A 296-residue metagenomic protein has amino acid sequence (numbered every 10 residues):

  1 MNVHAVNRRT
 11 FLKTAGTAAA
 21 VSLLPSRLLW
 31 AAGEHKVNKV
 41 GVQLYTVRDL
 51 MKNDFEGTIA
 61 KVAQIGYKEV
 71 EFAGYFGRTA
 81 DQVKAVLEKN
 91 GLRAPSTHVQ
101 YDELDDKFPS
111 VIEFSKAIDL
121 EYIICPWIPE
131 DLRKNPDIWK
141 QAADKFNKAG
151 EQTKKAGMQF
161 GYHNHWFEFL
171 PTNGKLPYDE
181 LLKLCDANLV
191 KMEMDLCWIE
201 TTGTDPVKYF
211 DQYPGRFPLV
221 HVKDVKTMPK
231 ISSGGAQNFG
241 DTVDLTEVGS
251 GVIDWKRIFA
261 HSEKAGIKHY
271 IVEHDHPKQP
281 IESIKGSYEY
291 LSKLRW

Functional and structural regions predicted by a protein language model:
M1-A19: N-terminal secretory signal peptides and thylakoid transit peptides that target proteins across membranes
G16, V21-L23, K68-E69, R93 (+2 more regions): Active-site acidic/histidine proton-transfer and metal-coordination neighborhood in alpha/beta enzyme cores
S26-N53, K61: C-terminal segment of N-terminal export signals and the immediately downstream linker at the start of the mature
H35, A60-Q64, R78-A94, P109-L120 (+4 more regions): Acidic (Asp/Glu)-rich catalytic clusters
V42, V62, V70, L87 (+6 more regions): Conserved, mostly hydrophobic/aromatic
R48-K52, E71-D81, Q100-K107, E130-K134 (+5 more regions): Acidic-and-aromatic substrate-binding clefts and catalytic sites of carbohydrate-active enzymes
L50-K61, D105-F114, G203-Y209, W255: Short, acidic/polar
K155-V252: Acidic/histidine-rich catalytic cores of soluble enzymes
